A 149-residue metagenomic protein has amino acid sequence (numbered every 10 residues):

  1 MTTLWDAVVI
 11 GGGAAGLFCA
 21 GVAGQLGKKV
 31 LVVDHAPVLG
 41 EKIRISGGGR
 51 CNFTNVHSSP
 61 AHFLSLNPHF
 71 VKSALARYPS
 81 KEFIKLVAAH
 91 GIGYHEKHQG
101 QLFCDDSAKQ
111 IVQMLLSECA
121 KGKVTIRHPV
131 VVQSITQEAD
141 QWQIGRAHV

Functional and structural regions predicted by a protein language model:
L4-V32: N-terminal Rossmann-like FAD-binding beta1-loop-alpha1 element of flavoenzymes
G16-F18, L39-K42: Short N-terminal binding/cap micro-motifs at the start of the first secondary-structure element
G48-H98: Glycine-rich active-site loop/strand segments that organize a redox cofactor
V71-P79, H98-S117, R127: Short beta-strand to alpha-helix junction loop
H128-Q141: A conserved short coil-to-beta-strand element within the FAD-binding core of flavoproteins
A147-V149: Conserved small/polar residues in nucleotide/adenosyl-binding loops
